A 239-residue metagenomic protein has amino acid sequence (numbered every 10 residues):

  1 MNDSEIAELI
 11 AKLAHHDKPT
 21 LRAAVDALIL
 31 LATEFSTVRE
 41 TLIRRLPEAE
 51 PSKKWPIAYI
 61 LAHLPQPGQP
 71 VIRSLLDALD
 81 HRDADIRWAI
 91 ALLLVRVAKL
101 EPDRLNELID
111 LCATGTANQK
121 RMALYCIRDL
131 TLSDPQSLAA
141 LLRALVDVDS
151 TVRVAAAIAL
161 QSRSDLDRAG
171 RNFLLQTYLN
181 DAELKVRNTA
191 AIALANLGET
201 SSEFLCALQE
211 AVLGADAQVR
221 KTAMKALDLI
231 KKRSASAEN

Functional and structural regions predicted by a protein language model:
M1, P19-E34, S52-P67, D77 (+6 more regions): Structural detector for internal amphipathic alpha-helices that build alpha-solenoid repeat scaffolds
M1-K12, T33-P47, Q66-D80, K99-C112 (+4 more regions): Amphipathic alpha-helical scaffolding segments comprising HEAT/armadillo-like alpha-solenoid repeats
A7, E40, I57, D83 (+5 more regions): Low-complexity, intrinsically disordered short peptide segments enriched in small/polar/basic residues
H16-K18, A49-E50, R82-D83, G115-T116 (+3 more regions): Short inter-helical turns and helix N-cap capping residues of alpha-solenoid HEAT/ARM repeat scaffolds
Q209-N239: Eukaryotic acidic, Ser/Thr-rich intrinsically disordered low-complexity regions
